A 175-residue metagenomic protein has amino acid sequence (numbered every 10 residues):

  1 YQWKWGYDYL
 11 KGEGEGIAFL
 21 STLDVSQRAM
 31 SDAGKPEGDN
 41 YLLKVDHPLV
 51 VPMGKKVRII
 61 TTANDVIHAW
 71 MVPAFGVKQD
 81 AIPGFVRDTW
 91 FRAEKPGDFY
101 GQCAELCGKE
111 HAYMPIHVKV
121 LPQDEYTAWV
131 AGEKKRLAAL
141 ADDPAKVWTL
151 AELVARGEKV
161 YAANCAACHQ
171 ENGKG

Functional and structural regions predicted by a protein language model:
Y1-A166, E171-K174: Non-transmembrane, membrane-proximal soluble domains of secreted or membrane proteins
